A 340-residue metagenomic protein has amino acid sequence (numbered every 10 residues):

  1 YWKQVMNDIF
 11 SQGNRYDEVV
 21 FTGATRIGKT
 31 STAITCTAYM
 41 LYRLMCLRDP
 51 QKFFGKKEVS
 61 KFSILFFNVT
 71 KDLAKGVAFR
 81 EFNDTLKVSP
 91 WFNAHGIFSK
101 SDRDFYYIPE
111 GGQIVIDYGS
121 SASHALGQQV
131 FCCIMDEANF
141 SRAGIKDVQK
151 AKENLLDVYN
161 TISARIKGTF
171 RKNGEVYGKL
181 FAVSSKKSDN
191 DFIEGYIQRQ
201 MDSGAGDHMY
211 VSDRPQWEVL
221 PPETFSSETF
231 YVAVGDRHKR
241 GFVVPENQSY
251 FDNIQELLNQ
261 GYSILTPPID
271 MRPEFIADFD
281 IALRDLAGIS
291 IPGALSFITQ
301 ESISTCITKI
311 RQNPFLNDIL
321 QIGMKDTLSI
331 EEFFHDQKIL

Functional and structural regions predicted by a protein language model:
Y1-L340: Phosphate/NTP-binding elements of NTP-utilizing enzymes
